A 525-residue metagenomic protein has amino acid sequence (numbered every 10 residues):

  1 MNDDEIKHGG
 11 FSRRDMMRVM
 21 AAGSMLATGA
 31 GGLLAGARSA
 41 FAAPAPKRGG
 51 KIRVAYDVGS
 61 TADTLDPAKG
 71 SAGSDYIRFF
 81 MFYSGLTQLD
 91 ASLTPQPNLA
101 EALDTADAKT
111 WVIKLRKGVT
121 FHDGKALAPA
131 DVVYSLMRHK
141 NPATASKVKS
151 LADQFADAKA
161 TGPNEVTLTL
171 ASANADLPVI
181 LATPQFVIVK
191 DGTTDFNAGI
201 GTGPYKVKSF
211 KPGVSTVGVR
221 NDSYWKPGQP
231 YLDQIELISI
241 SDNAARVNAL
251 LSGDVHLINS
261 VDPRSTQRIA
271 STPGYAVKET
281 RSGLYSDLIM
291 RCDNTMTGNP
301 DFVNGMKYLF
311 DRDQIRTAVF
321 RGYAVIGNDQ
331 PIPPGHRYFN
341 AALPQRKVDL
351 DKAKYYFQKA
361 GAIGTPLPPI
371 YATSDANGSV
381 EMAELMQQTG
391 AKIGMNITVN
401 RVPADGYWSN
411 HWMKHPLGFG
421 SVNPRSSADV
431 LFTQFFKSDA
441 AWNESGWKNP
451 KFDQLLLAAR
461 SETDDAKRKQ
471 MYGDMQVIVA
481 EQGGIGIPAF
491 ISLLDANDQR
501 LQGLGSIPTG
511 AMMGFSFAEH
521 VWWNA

Functional and structural regions predicted by a protein language model:
M1-D15, S24-A27, A37-R38: N-terminal secretory signal peptides
A55-D107, M137, I200-T202: N-terminal lobe/hinge region of extracytoplasmic solute-binding protein
D90, T94, A173-N174, V179-E236 (+3 more regions): Gly/Pro-rich hinge or "lid" segments in bacterial periplasmic/extracellular proteins
D104, K114, V148-K190: Surface-exposed binding/hinge segments that line and control ligand-binding clefts or catalytic entry sites
T193, S223-R268, N396-T398: Ligand-site clamp/hinge motif
I326-K359, S374-E381: Structural transition elements
T398-Y407, T433-Q499, A525: Extracytoplasmic/peripheral linker and loop segments enriched in polar/acidic and small residues with frequent Thr/Pro
N497-A525: Long beta-strand-rich cores associated with HINT superfamily self-processing modules
